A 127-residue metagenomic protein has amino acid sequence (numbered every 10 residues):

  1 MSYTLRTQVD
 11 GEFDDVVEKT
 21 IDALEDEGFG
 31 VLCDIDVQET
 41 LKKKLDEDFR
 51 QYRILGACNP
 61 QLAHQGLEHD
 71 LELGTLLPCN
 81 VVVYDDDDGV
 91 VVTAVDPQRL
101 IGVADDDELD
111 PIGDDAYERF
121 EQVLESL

Functional and structural regions predicted by a protein language model:
M1-G28: Terminal, regulation- and interaction-focused segments at domain boundaries
G11, D15, D36, D115: Conserved active-site and cofactor/substrate-binding residues in soluble primary-metabolism enzymes
I21, E39, E121: Short glycine-/small-residue-rich flexible loop motifs, especially phosphate/cofactor-binding loops
D26, K43-K44, S126: Residues at alpha-helix termini
L32, D36-V82: Compact, glycine-rich, soluble single-domain proteins
N80-D105: Beta-strand/loop substructures that line and gate deep hydrophobic ligand-binding cavities in soluble
V103-L127: Well-ordered alpha/beta subsegment
